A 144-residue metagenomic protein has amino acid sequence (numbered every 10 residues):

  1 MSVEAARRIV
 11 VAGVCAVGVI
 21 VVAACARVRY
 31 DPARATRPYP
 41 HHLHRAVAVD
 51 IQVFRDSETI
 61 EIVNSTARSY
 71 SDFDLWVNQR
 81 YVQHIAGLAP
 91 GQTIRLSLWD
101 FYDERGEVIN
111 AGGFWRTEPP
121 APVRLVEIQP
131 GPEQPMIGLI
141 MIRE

Functional and structural regions predicted by a protein language model:
M1-R27: Sec-dependent bacterial lipoprotein signal peptides
V19-H42: Bacterial Sec signal peptide processing site at the extreme N-terminus
D31-R34, Y102-E144: Terminal connector regions
P38-V47, F54-R55, V108-P119: Cysteine-centric segments in proteins
H41-A86: Short, surface-exposed binding/anchoring microloops in extracellular/periplasmic proteins
S65-R68, A89-P90, P130-E133: A short, structured loop/turn motif at beta-sheet edges
W76, L88-G91, I140-E144: A short, sequence-level motif marking secondary-structure junctions
Q79-W115: Intrinsically disordered, low-complexity Pro/Gly/Ser/Thr-rich segments with frequent PxxP/GP/PP motifs and embedded
